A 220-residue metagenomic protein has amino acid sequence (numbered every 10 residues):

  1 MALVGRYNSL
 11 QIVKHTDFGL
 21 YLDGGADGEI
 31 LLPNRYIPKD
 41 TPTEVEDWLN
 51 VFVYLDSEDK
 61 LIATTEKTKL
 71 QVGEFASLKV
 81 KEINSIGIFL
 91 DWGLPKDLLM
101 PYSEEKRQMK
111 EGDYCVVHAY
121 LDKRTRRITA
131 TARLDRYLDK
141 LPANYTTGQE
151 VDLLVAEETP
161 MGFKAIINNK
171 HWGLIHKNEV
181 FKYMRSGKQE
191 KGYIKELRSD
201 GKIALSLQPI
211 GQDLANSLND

Functional and structural regions predicted by a protein language model:
M1-D220: Single-stranded RNA-binding regions, centering on S1/OB-family and related RNA-binding modules
